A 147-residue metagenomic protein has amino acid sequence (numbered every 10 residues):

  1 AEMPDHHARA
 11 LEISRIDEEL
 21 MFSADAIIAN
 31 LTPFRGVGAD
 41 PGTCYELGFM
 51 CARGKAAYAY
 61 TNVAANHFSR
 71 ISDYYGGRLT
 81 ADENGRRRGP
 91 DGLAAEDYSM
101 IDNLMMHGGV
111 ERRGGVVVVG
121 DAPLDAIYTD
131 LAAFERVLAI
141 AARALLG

Functional and structural regions predicted by a protein language model:
A1-G147: Conserved catalytic or regulatory cores that recognize and/or transform ribose-phosphate-containing ligands
